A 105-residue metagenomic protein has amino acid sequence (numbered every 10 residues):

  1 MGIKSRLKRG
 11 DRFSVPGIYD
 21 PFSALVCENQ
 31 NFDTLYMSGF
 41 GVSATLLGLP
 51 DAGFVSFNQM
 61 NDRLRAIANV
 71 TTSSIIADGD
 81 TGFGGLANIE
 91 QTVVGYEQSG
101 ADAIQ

Functional and structural regions predicted by a protein language model:
M1-G17, L25-Q30: N-terminal amphipathic alpha-helix/helix-capping segment at the start of soluble metabolic enzymes
G2-S5, L49-A77, S99: Alpha-helix-loop-beta-strand connector modules within alpha/beta enzyme cores
R9-F13, N31-D33, T71-I75, A101-D102: Short, well-ordered coil/turn segments that N-cap beta-strands
P16-P21, F54-Q59, T81-S99: Glycine-rich anion/phosphate-binding loops
P21-G41: Glycine/proline-rich, flexible active-site/cofactor-binding loop segments that harbor closely spaced acidic
L35-Q59, G79-L86, I104-Q105: Glycine-rich, proline-tolerant flexible connector loops at the mouths of alpha/beta enzymes
